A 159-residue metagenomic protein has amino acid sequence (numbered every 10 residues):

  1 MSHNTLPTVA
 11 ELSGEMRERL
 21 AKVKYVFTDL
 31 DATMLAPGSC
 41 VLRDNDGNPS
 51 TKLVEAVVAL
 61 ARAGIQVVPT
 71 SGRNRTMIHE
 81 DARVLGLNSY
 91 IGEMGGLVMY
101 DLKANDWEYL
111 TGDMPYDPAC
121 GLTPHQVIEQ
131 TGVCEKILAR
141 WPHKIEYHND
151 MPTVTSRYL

Functional and structural regions predicted by a protein language model:
M1-L30: Non-catalytic pre-domain segments flanking phosphatase-related domains
H3-L12, P37, D44, E55 (+3 more regions): Residue-level signal for well-ordered alpha-helical segments
V9-G14, D31-L35, H125-V133: Short, mixed-charge, low-aromatic patches
R19-R43, P69: Asp-based phosphoryl-transfer active-site loop
N48-D150: Active-site phosphate-binding/coordination module
P152-L159: A generic structural motif
